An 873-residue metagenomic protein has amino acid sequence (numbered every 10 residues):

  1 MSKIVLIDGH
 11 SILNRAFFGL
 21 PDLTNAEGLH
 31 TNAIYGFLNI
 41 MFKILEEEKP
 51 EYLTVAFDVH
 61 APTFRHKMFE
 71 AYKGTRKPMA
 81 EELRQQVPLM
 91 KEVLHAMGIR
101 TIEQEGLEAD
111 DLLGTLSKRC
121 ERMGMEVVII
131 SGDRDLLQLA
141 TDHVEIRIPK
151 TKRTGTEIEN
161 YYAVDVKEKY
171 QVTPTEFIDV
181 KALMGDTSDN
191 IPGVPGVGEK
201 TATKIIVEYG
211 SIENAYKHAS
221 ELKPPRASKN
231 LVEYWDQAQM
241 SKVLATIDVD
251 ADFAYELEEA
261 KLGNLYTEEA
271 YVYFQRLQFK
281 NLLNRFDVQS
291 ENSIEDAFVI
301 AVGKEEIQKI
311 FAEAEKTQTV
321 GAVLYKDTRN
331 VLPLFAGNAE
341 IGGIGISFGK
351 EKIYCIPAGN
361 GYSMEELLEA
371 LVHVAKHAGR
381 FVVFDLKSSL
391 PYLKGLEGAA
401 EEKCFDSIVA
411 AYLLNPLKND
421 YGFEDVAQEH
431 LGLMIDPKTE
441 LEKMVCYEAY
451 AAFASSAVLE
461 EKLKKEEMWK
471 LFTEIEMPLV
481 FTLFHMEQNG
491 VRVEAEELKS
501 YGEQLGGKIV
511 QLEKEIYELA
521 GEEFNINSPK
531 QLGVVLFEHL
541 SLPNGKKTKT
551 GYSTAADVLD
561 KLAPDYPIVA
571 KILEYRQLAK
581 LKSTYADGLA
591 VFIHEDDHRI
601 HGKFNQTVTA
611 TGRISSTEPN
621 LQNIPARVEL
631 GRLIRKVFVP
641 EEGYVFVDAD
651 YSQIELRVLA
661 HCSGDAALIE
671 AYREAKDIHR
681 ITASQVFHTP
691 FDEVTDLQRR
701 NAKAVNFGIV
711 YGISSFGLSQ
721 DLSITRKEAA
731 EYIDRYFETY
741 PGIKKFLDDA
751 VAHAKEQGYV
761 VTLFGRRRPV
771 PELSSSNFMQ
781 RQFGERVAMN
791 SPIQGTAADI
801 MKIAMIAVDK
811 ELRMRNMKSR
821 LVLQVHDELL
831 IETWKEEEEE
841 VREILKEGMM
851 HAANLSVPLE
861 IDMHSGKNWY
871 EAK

Functional and structural regions predicted by a protein language model:
S2, P21-N25, G74-D250: Extended two-metal-dependent nuclease catalytic cores across DNA- and RNA-processing enzymes
I4-V5, G9, R15-T54, E70-A71 (+5 more regions): Conserved RNase H-like, two-metal-ion catalytic cores of nucleic-acid enzymes
L6-I7, I129-S131, G321-V323, C404-F405 (+2 more regions): Short hydrophobic beta-strand that contains or immediately precedes a catalytic carboxylate
V128-I130, L137-T175, G345-K350, E366-K462: Charged catalytic and DNA/RNA-contacting regions of genome-maintenance and nucleic-acid-processing enzymes
N230, Y234-G359, A375, R380-F381 (+9 more regions): Conserved "right-hand" nucleotidyltransferase catalytic core of DNA-directed polymerases
G345-K350, A358, L414-P437, C446-A451 (+1 more regions): Function-dense linear segments that define catalytic or interfacial modules in macromolecule-processing proteins
Q488, N544, H594, H601-G602 (+4 more regions): Conserved catalytic core of nucleic-acid polymerases
G507-K514, E518-A570, E738-R786, N790 (+2 more regions): C-terminal polymerase-core module
